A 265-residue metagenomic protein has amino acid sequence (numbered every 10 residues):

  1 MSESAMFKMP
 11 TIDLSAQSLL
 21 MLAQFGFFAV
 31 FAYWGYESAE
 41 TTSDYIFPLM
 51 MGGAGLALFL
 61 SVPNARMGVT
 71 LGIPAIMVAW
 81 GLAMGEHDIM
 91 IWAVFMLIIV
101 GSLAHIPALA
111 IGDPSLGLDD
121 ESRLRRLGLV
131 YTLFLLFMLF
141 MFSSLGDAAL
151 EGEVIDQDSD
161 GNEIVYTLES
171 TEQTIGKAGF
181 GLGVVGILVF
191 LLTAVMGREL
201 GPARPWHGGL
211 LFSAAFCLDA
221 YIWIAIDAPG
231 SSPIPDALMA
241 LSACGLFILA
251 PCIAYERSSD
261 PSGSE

Functional and structural regions predicted by a protein language model:
M1-M9, Y255-E265: Short, charged juxtamembrane terminal tails flanking transmembrane helices
S2-T11, I111-L124: Membrane-interfacial, low-structure loops and terminal tails that flank and connect transmembrane helices in multi-pass
A16-S38, T42-P114, R123-V154, V165 (+1 more regions): Alpha-helical transmembrane segments and immediately adjacent membrane-interfacial amphipathic helices
D158-N162: Ser/Thr/Gly/Pro-rich low-complexity, disordered linker/stalk segments of secreted and cell-surface proteins
